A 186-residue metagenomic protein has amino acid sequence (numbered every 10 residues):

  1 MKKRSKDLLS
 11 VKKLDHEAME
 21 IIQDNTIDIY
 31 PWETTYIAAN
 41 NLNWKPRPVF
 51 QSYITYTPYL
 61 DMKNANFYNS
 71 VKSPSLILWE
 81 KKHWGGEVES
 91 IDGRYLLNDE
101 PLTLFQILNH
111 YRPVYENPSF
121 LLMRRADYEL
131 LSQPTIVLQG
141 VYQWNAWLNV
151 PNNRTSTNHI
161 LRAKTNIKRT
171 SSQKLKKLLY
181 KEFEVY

Functional and structural regions predicted by a protein language model:
M1-L130, I167-Y186: Extracytoplasmic
R124-K177: Solvent-exposed, flexible loop/coil segments flanking beta-strands in beta-rich domains
